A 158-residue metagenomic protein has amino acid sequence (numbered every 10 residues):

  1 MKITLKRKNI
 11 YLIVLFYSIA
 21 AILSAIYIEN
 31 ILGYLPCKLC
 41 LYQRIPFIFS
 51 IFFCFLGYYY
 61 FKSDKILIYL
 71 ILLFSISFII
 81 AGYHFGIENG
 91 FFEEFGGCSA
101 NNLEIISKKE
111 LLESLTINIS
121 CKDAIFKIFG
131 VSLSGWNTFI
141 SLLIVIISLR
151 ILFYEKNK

Functional and structural regions predicted by a protein language model:
M1-L5: Short, Lys/Arg-rich, polar N-terminal cytosolic tail immediately upstream of the first transmembrane signal-anchor
K6-F16, Y60-F78, I146: Interfacial segments of alpha-helical transmembrane regions
S24-E29, I76-F91: C-terminal TM-helix exit segments that contain a strictly Trp-centered aromatic cap at the helix terminus
N30-K38, G86-I87, K127: Membrane-interface helix caps and helix-loop-helix hairpins in membrane proteins
G33-R44, G96-S99: Non-cytosolic membrane-interface motifs at loop->transmembrane helix junctions
I48-Y60, L142-F153: Membrane-interfacial alpha-helical segments at the cytosolic side of multi-pass membrane proteins
G90-S134: Extracytosolic (periplasmic/ER-lumenal) interhelical loops and adjacent juxtamembrane/interface segments of multi-pass
I117-K158: A hydrophobic membrane-anchoring alpha-helix module
